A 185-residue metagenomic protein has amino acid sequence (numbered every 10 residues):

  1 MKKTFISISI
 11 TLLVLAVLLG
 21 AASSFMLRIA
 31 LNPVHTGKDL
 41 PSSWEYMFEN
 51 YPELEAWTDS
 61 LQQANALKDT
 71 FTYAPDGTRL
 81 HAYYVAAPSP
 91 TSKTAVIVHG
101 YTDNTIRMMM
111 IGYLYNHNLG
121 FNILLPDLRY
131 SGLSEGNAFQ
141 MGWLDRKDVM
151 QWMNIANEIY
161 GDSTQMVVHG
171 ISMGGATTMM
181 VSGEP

Functional and structural regions predicted by a protein language model:
T4, L15-T72: An N-terminal hydrophobic leader/cap segment in hydrolases
P75-A86: A short loop-to-beta-strand scaffold at the N-terminal edge of the catalytic core in hydrolase folds
S92-G100: Short beta-strand element of the alpha/beta-hydrolase
Y101-Y115: The serine-hydrolase catalytic nucleophile loop
M109, M150, M179-G183: Short, hydrophobic alpha-helix immediately C-terminal to the catalytic nucleophile
Y115-E135: Conserved alpha/beta-hydrolase
F139-Y160: Alpha/beta-hydrolase active-site loop
I155-I159, T164-P185: Primarily recognizes the serine-hydrolase "nucleophile elbow" in alpha/beta-hydrolase and SGNH/GDSL folds
